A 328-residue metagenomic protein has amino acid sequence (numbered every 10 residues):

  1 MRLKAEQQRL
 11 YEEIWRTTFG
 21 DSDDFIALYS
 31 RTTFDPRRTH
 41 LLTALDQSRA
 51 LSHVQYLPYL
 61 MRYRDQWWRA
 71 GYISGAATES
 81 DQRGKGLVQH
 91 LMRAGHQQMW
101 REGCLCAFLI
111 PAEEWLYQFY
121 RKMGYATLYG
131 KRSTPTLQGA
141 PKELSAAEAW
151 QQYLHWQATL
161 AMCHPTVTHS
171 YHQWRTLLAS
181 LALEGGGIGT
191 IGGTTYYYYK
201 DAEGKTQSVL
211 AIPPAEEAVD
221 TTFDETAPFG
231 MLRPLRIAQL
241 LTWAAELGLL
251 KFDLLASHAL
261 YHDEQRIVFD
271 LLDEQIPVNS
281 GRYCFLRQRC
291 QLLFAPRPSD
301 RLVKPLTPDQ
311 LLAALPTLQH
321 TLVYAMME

Functional and structural regions predicted by a protein language model:
M1-P58, D65-W68, Y72, L137-Q173 (+2 more regions): Short amphipathic alpha-helix that is part of the acyltransferase structural core
R69-S80, G130: Mobile, glycine- and charge-enriched loop segments and immediately flanking short secondary-structure elements within
G75-T78, G84-Q97, K122, E216-E225: Conserved acetyl-CoA-binding loop-helix of GNAT-fold acetyltransferases
M92, M99-A112, T221-P234: Conserved GNAT acetyl-CoA-binding A-motif
W100, C104-C106, A112-K131: Conserved active-site alpha-helix within GNAT-family acetyltransferase domains
A126-A218, L232-V268: Amide-forming acyltransferase catalytic core, primarily the GNAT-like/NAT-type and related acyltransferase folds
Y196, P214-D220, A227, D273-R282 (+1 more regions): Short, surface-exposed beta-strand/loop "edge" segments at domain boundaries and coil↔beta transitions
L232-E328: C-terminal functional modules
